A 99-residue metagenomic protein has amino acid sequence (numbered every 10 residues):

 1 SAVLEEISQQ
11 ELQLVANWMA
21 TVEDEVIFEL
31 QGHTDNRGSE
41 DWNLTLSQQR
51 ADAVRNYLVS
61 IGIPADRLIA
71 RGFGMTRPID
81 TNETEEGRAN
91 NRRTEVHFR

Functional and structural regions predicted by a protein language model:
S1-F28: Periplasmic peptidoglycan-binding/tethering modules of Gram-negative envelope proteins
Q9, A20, Q31-R99: Periplasmic OmpA-like peptidoglycan-binding domain that tethers envelope proteins to the cell wall
